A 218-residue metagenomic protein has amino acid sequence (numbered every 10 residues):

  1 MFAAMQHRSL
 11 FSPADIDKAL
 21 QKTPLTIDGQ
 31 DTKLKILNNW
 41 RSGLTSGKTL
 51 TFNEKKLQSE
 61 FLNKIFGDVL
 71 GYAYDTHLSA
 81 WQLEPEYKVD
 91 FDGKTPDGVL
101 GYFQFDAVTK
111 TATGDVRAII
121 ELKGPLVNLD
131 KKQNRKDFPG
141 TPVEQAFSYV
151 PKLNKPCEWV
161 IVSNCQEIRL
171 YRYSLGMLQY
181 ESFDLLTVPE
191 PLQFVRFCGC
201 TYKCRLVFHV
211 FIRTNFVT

Functional and structural regions predicted by a protein language model:
M1-W159, E167, Y173-L178: A short, conserved, highly charged catalytic patch centered on acidic carboxylates
K132-Q133, V150-T218: Mixed-charge intrinsically disordered linker/loop segments at interdomain junctions
